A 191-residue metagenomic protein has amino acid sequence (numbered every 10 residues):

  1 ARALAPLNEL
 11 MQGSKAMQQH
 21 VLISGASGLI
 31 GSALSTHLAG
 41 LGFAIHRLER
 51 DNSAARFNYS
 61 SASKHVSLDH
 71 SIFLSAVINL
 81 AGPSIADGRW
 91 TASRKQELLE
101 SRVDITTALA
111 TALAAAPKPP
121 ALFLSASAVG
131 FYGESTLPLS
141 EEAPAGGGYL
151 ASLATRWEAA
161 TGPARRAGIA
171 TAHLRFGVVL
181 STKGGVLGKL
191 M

Functional and structural regions predicted by a protein language model:
V21-A39: N-terminal Rossmann NAD(P)H-binding glycine-rich loop of SDR-like oxidoreductase domains
S24, L48, L80, F123-V129 (+1 more regions): SDR active-site strand-loop-helix element
F43-R50: Conserved glycine-rich Rossmann-like NAD(P)H-binding loop of the short-chain dehydrogenase/reductase
N58-T106: NAD(P)H-binding glycine-rich loop region in Rossmannoid oxidoreductase-like domains and their noncatalytic homologs
L99-V103, A143-E158, L180: Short-chain dehydrogenase/reductase
T107-G148: Conserved Rossmann-fold NAD(P)-dependent oxidoreductase catalytic core, especially the SDR/UDP-sugar
S127, A159-T182: Conserved beta-loop-beta element that borders a ligand/cofactor-binding pocket
K183-M191: Anionic-ligand binding region
